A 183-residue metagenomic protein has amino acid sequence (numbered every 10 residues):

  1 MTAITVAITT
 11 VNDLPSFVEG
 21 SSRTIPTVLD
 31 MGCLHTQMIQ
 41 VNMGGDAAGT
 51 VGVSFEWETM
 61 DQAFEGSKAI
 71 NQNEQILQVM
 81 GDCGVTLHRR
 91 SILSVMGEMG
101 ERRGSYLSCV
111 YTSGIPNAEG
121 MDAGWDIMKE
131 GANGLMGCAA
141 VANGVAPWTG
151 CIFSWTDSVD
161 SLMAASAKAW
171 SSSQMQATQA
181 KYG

Functional and structural regions predicted by a protein language model:
M1-G183: Short S/T/G/P-rich N-terminal loop/turn motif that feeds into the first structured element of a domain
